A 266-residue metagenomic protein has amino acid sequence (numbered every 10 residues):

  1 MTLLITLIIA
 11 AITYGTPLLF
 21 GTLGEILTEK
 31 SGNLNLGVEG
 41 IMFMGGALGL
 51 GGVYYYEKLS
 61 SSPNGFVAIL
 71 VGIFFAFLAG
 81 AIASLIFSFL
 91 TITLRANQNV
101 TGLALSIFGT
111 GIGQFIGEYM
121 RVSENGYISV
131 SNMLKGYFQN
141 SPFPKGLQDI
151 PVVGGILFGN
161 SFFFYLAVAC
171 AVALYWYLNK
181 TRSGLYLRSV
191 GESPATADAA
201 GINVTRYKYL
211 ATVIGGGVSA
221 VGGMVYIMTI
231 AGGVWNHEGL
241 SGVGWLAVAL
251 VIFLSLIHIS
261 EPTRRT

Functional and structural regions predicted by a protein language model:
M1-T22, L34, L48, Y55-V71: Membrane-interfacial amphipathic/re-entrant helices at transmembrane-helix boundaries
G15-G24, G40-M44, I82-L85, A220-V221 (+1 more regions): Hydrophobic alpha-helical segments embedded in the membrane of multi-pass proteins
I26-L48, L70, I92-L105, Y186 (+3 more regions): Short, non-helical or kinked segments that cap or interrupt transmembrane helices
S62-I112: Alpha-helical transmembrane segments within multi-pass membrane transporters and channels
T93-R121, N125-L134, E238-I252, R264: Pore- or pathway-lining transmembrane helices of multi-pass membrane proteins that form conduits for solutes/ions
G109-N179: Transmembrane helix-bundle core of multi-pass membrane transporters and related energy-transducing complexes
I156-V234, H258: Helix-loop-helix "hairpin" substructures at the membrane interface of multi-pass membrane proteins
H258-T266: Single conserved hydrophobic/aromatic residue that forms the stacking wall/gate of nucleotide- or nucleobase-binding
